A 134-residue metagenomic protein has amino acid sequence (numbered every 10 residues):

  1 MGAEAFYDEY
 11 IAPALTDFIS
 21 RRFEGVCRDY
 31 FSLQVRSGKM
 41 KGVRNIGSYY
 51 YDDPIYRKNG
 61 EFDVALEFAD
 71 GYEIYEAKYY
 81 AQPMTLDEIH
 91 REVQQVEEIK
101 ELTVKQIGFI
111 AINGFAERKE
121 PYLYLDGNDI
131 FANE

Functional and structural regions predicted by a protein language model:
M1-E134: A cross-kingdom feature that marks ATP-driven nucleic-acid transaction machinery
